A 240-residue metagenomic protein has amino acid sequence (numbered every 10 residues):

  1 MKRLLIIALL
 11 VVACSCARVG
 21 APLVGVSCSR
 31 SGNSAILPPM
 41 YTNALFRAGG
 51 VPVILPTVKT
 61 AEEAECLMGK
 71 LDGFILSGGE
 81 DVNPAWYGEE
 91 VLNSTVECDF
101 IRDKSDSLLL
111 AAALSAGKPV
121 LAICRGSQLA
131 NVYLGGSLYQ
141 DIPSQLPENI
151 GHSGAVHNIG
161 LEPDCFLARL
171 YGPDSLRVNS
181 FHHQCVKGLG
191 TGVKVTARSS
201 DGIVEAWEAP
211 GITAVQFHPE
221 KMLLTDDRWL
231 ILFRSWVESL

Functional and structural regions predicted by a protein language model:
K2-R3, C14-I123, N131-Y139, P143-Y171 (+3 more regions): N-terminal beta1-alpha1 cap of cysteine-dependent amidohydrolase-like domains
L5-L9: Sec-dependent signal peptide hydrophobic core
C124, H182, H218: Active-site glycine-centered loops adjacent to acidic/histidine catalytic or metal-binding residues that shape
S127: Catalytic nucleophile loop
R177-H183, W207: Short catalytic/ligand-gating loop segments at beta-alpha or beta-beta junctions within enzyme catalytic domains
G192, A209-I212: Beta-strand-turn-beta hairpins that frame and shape the catalytic cleft of phosphate-ester-processing enzymes
